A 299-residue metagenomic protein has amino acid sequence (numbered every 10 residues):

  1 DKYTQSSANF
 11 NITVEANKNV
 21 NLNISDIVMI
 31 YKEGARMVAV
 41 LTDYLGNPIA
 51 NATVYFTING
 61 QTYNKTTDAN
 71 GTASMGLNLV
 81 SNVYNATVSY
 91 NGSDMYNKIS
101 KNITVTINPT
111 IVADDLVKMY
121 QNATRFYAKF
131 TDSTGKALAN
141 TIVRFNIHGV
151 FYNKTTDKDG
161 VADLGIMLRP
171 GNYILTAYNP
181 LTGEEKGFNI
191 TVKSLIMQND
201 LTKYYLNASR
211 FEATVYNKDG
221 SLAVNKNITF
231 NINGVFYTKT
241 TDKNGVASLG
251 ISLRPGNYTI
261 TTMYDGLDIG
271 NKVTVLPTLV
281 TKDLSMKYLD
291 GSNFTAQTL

Functional and structural regions predicted by a protein language model:
D1-S7, I58, V83-I103, I147-G149 (+3 more regions): Enriched for extracellular/lumenal, surface-exposed ectodomains of secreted and cell-surface proteins
D1-Y3, I12, S25-V28, V273 (+1 more regions): Intrinsically disordered, low-complexity linker/propeptide segments enriched in Ser/Thr/Gly/Pro and acidic residues
S6, T42-Q61, T131-F151, Y216-F236 (+1 more regions): Short flexible loop/turn segments that cap and initiate beta-strands
F10-A16, I103-P109, I190-S194, V273-P277: Interdomain boundary/hinge segments at the C-termini of tandem beta-sandwich modules
N17-D26, P109-V117, S194-T202, P277-D283: Proline-enriched interdomain boundary motifs that mark the N-terminal boundary and often initiate the first structured
I30-L45, V88, Y120-T134, Y204-G220 (+2 more regions): Beta-strand-rich structural segments
T67-M75, T156-L164, T241-L249: Glycine-centered loop-to-beta-strand initiation motif
M75-S81, L164-P170, L249-P255: Short, hydrophobic beta-strand segments
